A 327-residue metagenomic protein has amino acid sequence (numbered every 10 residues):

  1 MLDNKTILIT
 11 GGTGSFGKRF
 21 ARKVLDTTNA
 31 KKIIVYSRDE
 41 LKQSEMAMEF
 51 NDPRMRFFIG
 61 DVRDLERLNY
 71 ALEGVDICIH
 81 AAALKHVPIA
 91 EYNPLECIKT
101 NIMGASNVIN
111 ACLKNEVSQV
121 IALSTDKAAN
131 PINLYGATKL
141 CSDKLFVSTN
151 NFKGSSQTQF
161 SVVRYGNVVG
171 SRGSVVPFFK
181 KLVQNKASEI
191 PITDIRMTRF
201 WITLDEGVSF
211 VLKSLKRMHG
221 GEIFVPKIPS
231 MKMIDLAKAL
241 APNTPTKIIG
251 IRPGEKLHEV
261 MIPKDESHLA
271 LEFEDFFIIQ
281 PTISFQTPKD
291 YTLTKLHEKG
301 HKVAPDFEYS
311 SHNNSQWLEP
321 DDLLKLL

Functional and structural regions predicted by a protein language model:
N4, K114, S148-L327: Strand-loop microenvironment adjacent to phosphate/nucleotide-handling motifs in alpha/beta enzyme folds
T6-D26: N-terminal Rossmann NAD(P)H-binding glycine-rich loop of SDR-like oxidoreductase domains
T10, L72-A81, A122: Rossmann-fold scaffold of SDR-type NAD(P)-dependent oxidoreductases
K23-K32, E116: Conserved S-adenosyl-L-methionine
N29-K42: Conserved glycine-rich Rossmann-like NAD(P)H-binding loop of the short-chain dehydrogenase/reductase
S37, F58-I59, K99, I248: Conserved residues in the N-terminal Rossmann fold of short-chain dehydrogenase/reductase
R56-I77: Conserved Rossmann-fold cofactor-binding substructure of NAD(P)-dependent oxidoreductases
H80, L84-L140, K144, S148: Conserved Rossmann-fold NAD(P)-dependent oxidoreductase catalytic core, especially the SDR/UDP-sugar
